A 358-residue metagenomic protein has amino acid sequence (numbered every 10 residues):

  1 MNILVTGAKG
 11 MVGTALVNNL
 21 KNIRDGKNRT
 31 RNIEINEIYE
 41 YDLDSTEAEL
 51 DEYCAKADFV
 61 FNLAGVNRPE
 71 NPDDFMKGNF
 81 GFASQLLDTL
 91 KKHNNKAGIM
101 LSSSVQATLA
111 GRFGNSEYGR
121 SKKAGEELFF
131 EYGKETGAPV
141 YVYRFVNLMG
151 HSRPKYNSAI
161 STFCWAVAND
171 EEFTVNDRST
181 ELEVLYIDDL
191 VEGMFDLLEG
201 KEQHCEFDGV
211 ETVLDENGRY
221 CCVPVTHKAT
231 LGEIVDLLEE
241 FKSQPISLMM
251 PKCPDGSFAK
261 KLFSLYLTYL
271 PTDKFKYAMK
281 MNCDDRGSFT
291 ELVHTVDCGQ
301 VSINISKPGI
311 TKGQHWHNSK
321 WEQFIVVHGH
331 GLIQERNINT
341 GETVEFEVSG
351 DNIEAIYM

Functional and structural regions predicted by a protein language model:
N2-G26: N-terminal Rossmann NAD(P)H-binding glycine-rich loop of SDR-like oxidoreductase domains
L43-Q85, T89-K92, Q106-F113: NAD(P)H-binding glycine-rich loop region in Rossmannoid oxidoreductase-like domains and their noncatalytic homologs
S84-E126, G133-T136, Y141: Conserved Rossmann-fold NAD(P)-dependent oxidoreductase catalytic core, especially the SDR/UDP-sugar
F130-V142, V146-L182, I187-G200: NAD(P)-dependent short-chain dehydrogenase/reductase
D196, G200-M281: Mid/C-terminal beta-alpha module of Rossmann-like enzyme folds, strongest in SDR-family dehydrogenases/epimerases
D273-Q314, K320: A short glycine-rich, His/Asp/Glu-containing loop-to-beta-strand
N318-I338: Glycine- and acidic-residue-biased ligand/ion/polar-headgroup-sensing regions
N337-M358: Short acidic-glycine-tyrosine-enriched beta hairpin
